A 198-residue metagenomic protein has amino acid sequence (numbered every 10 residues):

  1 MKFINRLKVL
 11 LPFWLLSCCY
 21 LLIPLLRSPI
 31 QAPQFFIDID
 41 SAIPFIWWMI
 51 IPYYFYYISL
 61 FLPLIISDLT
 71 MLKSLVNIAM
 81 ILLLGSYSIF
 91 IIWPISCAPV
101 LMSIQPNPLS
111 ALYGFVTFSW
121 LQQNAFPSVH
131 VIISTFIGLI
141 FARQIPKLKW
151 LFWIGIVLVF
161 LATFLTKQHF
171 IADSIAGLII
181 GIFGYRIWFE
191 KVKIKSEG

Functional and structural regions predicted by a protein language model:
M1-I4, K8, I37, S41 (+4 more regions): Juxtamembrane/transmembrane-helix boundary motifs in multi-pass membrane proteins
M1-S59, M102-P106, Y113-F115: N-terminal transmembrane-helix/juxtamembrane module of multi-pass inner/ER membrane proteins
I4, K8-P12, P52, K73-I81 (+2 more regions): Alpha-helical transmembrane segments of integral membrane proteins
S17-L22, L83-I92, I154-K167: Aromatic-anchored segments of alpha-helical transmembrane domains
L26-D38, I65-L148: Membrane-interface loops
Y54-P63, T135-F136, G181-I182: Hydrophobic cores of alpha-helical transmembrane segments in multi-pass inner/ER membrane proteins, independent
Y113-G198: Membrane-embedded catalytic cores of phosphoryl/pyrophosphoryl-handling enzymes
